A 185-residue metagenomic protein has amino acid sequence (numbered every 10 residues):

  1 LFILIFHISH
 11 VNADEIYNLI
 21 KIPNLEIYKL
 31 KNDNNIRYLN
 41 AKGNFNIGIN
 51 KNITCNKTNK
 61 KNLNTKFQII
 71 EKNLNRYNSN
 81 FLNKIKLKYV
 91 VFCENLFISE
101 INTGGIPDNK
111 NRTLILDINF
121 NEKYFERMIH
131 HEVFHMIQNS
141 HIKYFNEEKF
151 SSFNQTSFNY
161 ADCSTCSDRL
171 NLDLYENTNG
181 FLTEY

Functional and structural regions predicted by a protein language model:
L1-D14: Classical Sec-dependent N-terminal signal peptides that target proteins to the secretory pathway
H7, I49, S157-Y160: Processing junctions and N-termini across compartments
V11-N121: A metal-dependent hydrolase signature that marks the N-terminal structural subdomain at the beginning of catalytic folds
I85-Y185: Active-site-flanking segments in enzyme catalytic domains
